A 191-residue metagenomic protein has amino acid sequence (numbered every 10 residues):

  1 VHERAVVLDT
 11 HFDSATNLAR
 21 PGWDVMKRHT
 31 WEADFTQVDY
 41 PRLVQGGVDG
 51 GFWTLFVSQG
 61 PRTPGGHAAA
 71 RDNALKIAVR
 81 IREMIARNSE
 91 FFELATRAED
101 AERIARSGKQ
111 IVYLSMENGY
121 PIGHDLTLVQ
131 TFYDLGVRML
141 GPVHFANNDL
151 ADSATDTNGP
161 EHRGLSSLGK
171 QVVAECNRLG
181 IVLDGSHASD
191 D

Functional and structural regions predicted by a protein language model:
V1-R163: N-terminal hydrophobic targeting/anchoring segments and the immediately downstream early-domain regions of hydrolases
H124-D134, D156-D191: Histidine/acidic residue-rich metal-binding segments in metalloenzymes
